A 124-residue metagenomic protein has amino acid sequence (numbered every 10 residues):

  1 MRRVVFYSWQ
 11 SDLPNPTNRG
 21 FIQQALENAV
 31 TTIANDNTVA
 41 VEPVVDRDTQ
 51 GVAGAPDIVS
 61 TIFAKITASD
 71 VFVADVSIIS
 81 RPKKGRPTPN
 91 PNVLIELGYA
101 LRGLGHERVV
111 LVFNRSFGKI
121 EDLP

Functional and structural regions predicted by a protein language model:
M1-V71: Conserved N-terminal substructure of TIR/SEFIR domains
T17, K83-K84, E121-D122: Short glycine-/acidic-enriched loop or helix-start segments at secondary-structure transitions that form or flank
D48-E96, R102: TIR-domain catalytic/interaction hotspot
Y99, V110-R115: A donor-sugar binding/catalytic signature common to diverse glycosyltransferases and related nucleotide-sugar
L104-V109: A short helix->loop->beta-strand "cap" motif at the edges of active sites that frequently abuts
F113-P124: Short, glycine/polar-rich helix-capping loops at beta-to-alpha or helix-loop-helix junctions that flank or form
